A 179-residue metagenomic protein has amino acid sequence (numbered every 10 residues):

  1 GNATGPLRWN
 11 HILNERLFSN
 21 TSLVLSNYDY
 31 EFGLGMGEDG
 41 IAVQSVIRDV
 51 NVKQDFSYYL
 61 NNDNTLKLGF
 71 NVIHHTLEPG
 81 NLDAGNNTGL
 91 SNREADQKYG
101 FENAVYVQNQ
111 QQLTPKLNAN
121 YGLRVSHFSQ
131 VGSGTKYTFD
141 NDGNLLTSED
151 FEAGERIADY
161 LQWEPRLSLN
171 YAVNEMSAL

Functional and structural regions predicted by a protein language model:
G1-L77: Outer-membrane beta-barrel domain signature, strongest for Gram-negative TonB-dependent receptors and also present
P6, K53, L60, L90-N92 (+2 more regions): Alpha-helical hydrophobic/aromatic positions enriched in membrane-embedded helices and signal peptides
E15-L17, L169, S177: A generic structural signal for solvent-exposed, polar alpha-helical segments
T21, A178-L179: Beta-sheet entry/capping signal
S26, V125-H127, L179: Transmembrane beta-strand segments that form the barrel wall of outer-membrane beta-barrel proteins
L34-M36, V46, V50, L113-K116 (+2 more regions): Detector for methionine-enriched segments
T65-N174: Signature of Gram-negative outer-membrane beta-barrel scaffolds
